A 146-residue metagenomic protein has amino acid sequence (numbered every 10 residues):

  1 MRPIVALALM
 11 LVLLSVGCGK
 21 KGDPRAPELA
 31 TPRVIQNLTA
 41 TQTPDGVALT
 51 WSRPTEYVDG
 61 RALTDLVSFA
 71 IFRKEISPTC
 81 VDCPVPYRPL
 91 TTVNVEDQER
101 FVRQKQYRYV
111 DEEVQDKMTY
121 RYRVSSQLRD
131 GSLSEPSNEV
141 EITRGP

Functional and structural regions predicted by a protein language model:
M1-L7: Bacterial N-terminal signal peptides that target proteins for export
L9-V12: Processing junctions and N-termini across compartments
L14-G17: C-terminal motif of bacterial Sec signal peptides marking the signal peptidase cleavage site
G19-D65, D116, G131-P146: Pro/Thr/Ser/Gly-rich low-complexity, intrinsically disordered linker/stalk tracts
S52-R53, L63-K117, S132-P136: Recognizes extended acidic, P/S/T-rich segments that occur within or adjacent to Ig-like beta-sandwich modules
S126-D130: Surface-exposed loop/turn motifs at beta-strand-loop junctions within extracellular Ig-like and Fibronectin type III
